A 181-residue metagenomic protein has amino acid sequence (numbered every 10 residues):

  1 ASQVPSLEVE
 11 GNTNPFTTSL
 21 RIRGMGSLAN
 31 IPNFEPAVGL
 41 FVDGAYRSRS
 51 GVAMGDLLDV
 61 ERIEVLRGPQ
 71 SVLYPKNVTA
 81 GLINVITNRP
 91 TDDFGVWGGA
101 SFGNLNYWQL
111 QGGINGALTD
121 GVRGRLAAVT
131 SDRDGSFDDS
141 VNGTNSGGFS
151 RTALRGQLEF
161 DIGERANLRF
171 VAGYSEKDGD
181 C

Functional and structural regions predicted by a protein language model:
S2-Q3, G116: Solvent-exposed polar/charged
Q3, S19-P69, Y74: Periplasmic plug
P5-L7, N12-N14, M25-S27, D43-A45 (+5 more regions): Solvent-exposed coil/turn segments that connect beta secondary-structure elements in extracytoplasmic/periplasmic
E8-E10, S19-R23, A37-F41, L82-I86 (+2 more regions): Soluble periplasmic/extracytoplasmic beta-strand elements of cell-envelope proteins
T17-S19, D178: Acidic helix-start/capping segments at beta-turn-to-alpha-helix junctions
E35-A37, R49, L58-E61, R67 (+2 more regions): Outer-membrane beta-barrel translocator/receptor signature
Q157: Conserved thiamine diphosphate
N167-C181: Flexible loop and strand-edge segments within Gram-negative outer membrane beta-barrel domains
